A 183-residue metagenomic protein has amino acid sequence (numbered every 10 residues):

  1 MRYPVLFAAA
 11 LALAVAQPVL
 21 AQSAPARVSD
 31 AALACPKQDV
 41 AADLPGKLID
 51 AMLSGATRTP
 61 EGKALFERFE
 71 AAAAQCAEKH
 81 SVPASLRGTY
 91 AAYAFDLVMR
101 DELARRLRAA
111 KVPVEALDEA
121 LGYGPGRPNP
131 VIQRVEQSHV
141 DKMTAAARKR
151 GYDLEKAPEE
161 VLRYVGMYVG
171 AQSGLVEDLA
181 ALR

Functional and structural regions predicted by a protein language model:
M1-P4: Positively charged n-region of N-terminal signal peptides that target proteins for export
L6-V15: Bacterial N-terminal signal peptides
V15-S23: Sec/Tat signal peptide C-region and signal peptidase I cleavage site
Q22-P60: Immediate post-signal-peptide N-terminus of mature secreted/exported proteins
R58-L182: Mature extracellular/secreted ectodomains of secretory-pathway proteins
